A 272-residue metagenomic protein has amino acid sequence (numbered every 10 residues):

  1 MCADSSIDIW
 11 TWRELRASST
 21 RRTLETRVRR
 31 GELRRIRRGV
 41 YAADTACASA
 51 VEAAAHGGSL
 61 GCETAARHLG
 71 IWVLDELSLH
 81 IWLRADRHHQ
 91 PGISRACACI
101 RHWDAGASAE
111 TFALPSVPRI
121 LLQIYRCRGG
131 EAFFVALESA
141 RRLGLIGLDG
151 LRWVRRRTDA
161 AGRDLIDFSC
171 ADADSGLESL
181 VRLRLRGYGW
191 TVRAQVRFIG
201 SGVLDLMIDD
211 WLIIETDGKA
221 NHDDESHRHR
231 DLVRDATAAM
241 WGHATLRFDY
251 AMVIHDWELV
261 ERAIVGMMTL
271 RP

Functional and structural regions predicted by a protein language model:
M1-T158, T269-P272: Short gly/ser-rich loop at a beta-strand->alpha-helix junction or flexible surface loop bordering the NTP-binding
R141-P272: Surface segments flanking catalytic/ligand-binding clefts of nucleic-acid enzymes
